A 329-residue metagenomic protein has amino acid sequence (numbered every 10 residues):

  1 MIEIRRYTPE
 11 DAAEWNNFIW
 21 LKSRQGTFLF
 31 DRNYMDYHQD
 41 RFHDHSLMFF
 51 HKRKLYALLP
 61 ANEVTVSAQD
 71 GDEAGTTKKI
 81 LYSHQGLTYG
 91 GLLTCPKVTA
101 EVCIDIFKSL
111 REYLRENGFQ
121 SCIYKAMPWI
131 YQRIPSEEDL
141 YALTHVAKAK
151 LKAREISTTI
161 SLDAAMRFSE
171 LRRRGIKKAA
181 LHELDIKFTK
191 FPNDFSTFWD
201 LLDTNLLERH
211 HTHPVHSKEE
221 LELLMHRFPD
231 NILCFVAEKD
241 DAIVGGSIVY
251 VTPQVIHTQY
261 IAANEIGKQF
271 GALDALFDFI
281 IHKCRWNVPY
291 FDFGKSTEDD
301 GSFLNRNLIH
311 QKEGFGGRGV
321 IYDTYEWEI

Functional and structural regions predicted by a protein language model:
I2-G75, M127-G267: A conserved beta-strand-loop-helix scaffold within acyl/acetyltransferase catalytic domains
E14, D105, S109, T197 (+4 more regions): Alpha-helical elements of Rossmann-like donor-binding domains used by nucleotide-donor carbohydrate transfer enzymes
F42-D44, E116-Q120, I232, W286-V288: Short, high-confidence coil segments that cap the C-terminus of an alpha-helix and link into the following beta-strand
M48-H51, L55, D72-G75, T99 (+2 more regions): Aromatic (often tryptophan-rich) hydrophobic motifs at membrane interfaces
V64-E73, K79-L93: N-terminal cap/recognition module
H84-R133: A gly/proline- and charged-residue-enriched helix-loop-helix capping module
Q85-Y89, A153, V320: Short, solvent-exposed loop/turn segments at the edges of secondary structure
Y124, A153-R154, T189, F293 (+1 more regions): Residue-level detector of family-conserved "landmark" positions at structurally sensitive sites
